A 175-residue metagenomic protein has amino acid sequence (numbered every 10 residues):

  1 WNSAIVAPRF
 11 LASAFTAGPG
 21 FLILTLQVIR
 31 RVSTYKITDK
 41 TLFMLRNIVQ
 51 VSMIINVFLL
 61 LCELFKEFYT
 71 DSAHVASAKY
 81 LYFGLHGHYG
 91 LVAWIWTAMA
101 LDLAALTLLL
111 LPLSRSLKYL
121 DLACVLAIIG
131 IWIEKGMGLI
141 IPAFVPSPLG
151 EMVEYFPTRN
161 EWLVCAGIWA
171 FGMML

Functional and structural regions predicted by a protein language model:
W1-S114, G130: Long, contiguous internal "core" modules enriched in hydrophobic/ aromatic residues
T70-A73, F144-P148: Structured alpha-helical bundle/scaffold domains in large eukaryotic membrane-trafficking regulators
A78-L85, V145-W162: Short, membrane-exposed interhelical loops at transmembrane-helix boundaries
I95, V164-C165: Transmembrane alpha-helices of multi-pass eukaryotic membrane proteins
A100, L110-D121, S147, A170: Catalytic-face loop-and-helix region of soluble metabolic enzyme cores
L120-G130: Central hydrophobic cores of alpha-helical transmembrane segments in multi-pass integral membrane proteins
W132-S147: Membrane-proximal extracellular juxtamembrane segment immediately upstream of a following transmembrane helix
